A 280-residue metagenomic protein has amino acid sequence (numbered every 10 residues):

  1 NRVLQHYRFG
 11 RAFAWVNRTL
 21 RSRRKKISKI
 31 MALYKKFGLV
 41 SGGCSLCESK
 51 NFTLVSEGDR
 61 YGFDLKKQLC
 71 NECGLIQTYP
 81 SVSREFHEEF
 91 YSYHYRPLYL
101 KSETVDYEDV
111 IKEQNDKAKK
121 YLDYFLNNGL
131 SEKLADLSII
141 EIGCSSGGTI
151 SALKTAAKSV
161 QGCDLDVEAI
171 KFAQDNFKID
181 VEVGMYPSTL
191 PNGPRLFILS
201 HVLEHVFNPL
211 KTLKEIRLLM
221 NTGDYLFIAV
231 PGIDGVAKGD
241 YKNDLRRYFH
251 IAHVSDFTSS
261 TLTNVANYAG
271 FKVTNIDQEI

Functional and structural regions predicted by a protein language model:
R2-S200, L210-L213, D277-I280: Conserved N-terminal segment of class I S-adenosyl-L-methionine
S45-T53, S259-I276: A SAM-dependent methyltransferase catalytic signature shared across enzymes that methylate proteins
L65, E204-N208, F257: Residue-level signal for the nucleotide or nucleotide-sugar donor/cofactor binding architecture
C73, V202, A252-S255: Hydrophobic alpha-helical scaffolding
A169-I170, H205-F207, D234-A237: Flexible loop/turn segments at secondary-structure boundaries
S200-F207, A229: Short catalytic micro-motifs in class I SAM-dependent methyltransferases
L210-Y225: A short glycine-rich, Lys/Arg-flanked "PGG" loop and its adjoining helix->strand segment in the class I
I228-S255, S260-V265: Short, glycine-/aromatic-enriched active-site segment of Class I SAM-dependent methyltransferases
